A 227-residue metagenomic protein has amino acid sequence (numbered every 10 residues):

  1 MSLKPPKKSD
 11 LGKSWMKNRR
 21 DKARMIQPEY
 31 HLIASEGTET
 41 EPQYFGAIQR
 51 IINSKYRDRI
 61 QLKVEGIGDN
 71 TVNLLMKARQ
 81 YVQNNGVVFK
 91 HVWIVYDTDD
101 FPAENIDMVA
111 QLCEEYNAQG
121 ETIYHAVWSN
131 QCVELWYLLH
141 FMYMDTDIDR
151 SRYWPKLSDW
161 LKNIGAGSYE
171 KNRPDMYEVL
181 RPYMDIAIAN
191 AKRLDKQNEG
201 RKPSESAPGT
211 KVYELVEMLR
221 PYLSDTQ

Functional and structural regions predicted by a protein language model:
M1-L11, M16-Y30, P42, G46-E65 (+2 more regions): C-terminal accessory helical subdomains adjacent to catalytic cores in phosphodiester- and nucleotide-handling enzymes
L32-E36: Short hydrophobic beta-strand that contains or immediately precedes a catalytic carboxylate
I67-K77: Short phosphate-binding loop-to-helix
